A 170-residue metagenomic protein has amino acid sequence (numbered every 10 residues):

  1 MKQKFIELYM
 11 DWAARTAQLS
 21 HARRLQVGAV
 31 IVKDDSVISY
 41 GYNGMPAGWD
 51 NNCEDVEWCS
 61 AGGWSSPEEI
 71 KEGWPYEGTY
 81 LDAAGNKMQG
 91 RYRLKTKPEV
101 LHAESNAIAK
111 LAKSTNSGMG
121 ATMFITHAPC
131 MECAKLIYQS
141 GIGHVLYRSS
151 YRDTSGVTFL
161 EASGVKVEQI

Functional and structural regions predicted by a protein language model:
M1-I170: Zinc-dependent deaminase catalytic domain
